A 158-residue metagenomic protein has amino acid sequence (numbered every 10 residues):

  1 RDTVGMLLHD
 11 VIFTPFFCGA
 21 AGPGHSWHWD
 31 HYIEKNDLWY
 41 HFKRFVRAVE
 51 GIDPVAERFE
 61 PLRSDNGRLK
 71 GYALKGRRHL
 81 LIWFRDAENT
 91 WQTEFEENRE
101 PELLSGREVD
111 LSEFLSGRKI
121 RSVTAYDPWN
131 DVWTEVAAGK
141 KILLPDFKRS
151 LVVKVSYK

Functional and structural regions predicted by a protein language model:
R1: Glycoside hydrolase catalytic-domain groove-lining segments
V4-T134, F147-S156: Aromatic- and carboxylate-lined catalytic core of secreted/periplasmic carbohydrate-active enzymes
A137-I142: Short, solvent-exposed S/T- and G/P-enriched segments that are highly enriched in secreted/extracellular and lumenal
